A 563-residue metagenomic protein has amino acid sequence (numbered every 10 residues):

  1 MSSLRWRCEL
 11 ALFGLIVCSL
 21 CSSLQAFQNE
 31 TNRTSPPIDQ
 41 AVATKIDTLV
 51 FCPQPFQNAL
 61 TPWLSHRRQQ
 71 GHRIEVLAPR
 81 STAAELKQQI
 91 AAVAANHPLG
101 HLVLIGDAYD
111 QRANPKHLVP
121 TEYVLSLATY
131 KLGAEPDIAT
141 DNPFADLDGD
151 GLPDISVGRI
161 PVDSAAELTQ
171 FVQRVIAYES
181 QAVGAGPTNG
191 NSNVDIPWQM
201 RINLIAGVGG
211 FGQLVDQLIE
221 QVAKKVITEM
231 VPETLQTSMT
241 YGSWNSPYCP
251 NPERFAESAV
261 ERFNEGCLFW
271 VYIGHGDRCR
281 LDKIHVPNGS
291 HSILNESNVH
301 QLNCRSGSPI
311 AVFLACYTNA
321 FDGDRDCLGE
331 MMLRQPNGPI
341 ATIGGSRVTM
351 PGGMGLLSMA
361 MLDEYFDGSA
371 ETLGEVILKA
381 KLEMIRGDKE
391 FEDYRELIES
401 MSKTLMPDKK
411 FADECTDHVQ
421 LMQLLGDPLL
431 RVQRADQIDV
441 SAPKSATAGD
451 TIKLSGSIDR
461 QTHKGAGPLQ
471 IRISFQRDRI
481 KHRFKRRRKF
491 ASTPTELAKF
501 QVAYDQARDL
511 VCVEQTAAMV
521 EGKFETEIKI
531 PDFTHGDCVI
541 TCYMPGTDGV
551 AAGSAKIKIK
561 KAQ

Functional and structural regions predicted by a protein language model:
M1-A11: Bacterial N-terminal signal peptides that target proteins for export
W6-R7, S23-A26: Low-complexity, intrinsically disordered segments with a bias for serine/threonine
A11-S22: Bacterial N-terminal signal peptides
F27-V520, F524-I530, D537, A551-Q563: Cysteine-dependent hydrolase recognition
H535-T547: Short, aromatic- and glycine-rich surface loops/edge beta-strands on solvent-exposed regions
